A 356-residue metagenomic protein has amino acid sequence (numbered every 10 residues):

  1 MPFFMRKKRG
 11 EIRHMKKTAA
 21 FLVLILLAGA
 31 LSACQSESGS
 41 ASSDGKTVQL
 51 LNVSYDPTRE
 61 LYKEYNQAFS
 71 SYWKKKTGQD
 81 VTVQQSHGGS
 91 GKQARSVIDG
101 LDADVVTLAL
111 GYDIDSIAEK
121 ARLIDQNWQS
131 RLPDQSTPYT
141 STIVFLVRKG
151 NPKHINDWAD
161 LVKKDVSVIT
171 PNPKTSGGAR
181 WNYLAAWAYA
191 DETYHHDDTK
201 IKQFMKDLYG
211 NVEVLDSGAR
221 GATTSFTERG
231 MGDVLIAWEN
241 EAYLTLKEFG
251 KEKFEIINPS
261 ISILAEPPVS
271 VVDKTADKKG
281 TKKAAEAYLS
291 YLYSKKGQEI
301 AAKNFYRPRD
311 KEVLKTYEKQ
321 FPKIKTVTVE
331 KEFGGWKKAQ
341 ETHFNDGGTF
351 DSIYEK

Functional and structural regions predicted by a protein language model:
R6-K7, R13-T18: Positively charged n-region of N-terminal signal peptides that target proteins for export
G29-A33: C-terminal motif of bacterial Sec signal peptides marking the signal peptidase cleavage site
C34-K120, S130-L132, W238: Early extracytoplasmic/lumenal segment of secretory-pathway proteins
P57-L61, Y65, Q93, L110-D113 (+10 more regions): Stable alpha-helical elements in mature extracytoplasmic
G100-T107, D165-S167, E228-V234: Alpha-to-beta junction loops
A118-E192: A conserved helix-loop-strand patch within extracytoplasmic ligand-binding domains of the periplasmic binding
Y194-S260: Ligand-binding pocket segment of bilobal, Venus flytrap-like solute-binding proteins
A276-K356: Extracellular/periplasmic juxtamembrane helices and adjacent flexible linkers that interface with membrane partners
